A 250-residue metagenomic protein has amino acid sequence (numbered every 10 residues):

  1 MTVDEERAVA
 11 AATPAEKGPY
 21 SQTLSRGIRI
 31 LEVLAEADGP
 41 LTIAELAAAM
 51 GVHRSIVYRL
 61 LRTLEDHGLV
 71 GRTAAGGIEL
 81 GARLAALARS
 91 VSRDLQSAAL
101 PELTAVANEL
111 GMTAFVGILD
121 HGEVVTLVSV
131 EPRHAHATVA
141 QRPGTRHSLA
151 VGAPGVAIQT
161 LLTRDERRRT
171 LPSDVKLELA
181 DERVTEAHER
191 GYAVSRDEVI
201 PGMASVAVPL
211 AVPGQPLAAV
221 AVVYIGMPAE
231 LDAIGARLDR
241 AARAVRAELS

Functional and structural regions predicted by a protein language model:
M1-R7, L103, P154, R196 (+1 more regions): Long, low-complexity, charge-rich intrinsically disordered regions
T2-R93, A247-E248: N-terminal helix-turn-helix
S21-L24, G81, Q96, L100 (+5 more regions): Short, structured helix-loop boundary elements
E79-L80, A85-T170: Amphipathic alpha-helical effector-binding/dimerization core of metabolite-sensing transcriptional regulators
A98-V106, E166-V206, A244: Short, basic/aromatic recognition patches
L177-T185, R190, P201, L217-S250: Juxtadomain coupling helices with adjacent low-complexity linkers
L210-V212: Sensor-regulatory modules in signal-transduction proteins
